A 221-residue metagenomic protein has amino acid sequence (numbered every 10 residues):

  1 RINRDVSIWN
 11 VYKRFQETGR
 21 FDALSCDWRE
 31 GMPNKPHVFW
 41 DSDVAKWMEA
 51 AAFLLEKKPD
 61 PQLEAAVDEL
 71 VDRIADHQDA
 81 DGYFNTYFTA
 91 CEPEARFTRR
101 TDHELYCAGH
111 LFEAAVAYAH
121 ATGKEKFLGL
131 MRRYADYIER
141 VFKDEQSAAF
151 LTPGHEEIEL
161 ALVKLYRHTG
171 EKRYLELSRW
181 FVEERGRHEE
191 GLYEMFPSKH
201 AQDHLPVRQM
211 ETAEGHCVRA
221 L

Functional and structural regions predicted by a protein language model:
R1-L221: Glycan-recognition and catalytic cores of secretory/periplasmic carbohydrate-active enzymes
